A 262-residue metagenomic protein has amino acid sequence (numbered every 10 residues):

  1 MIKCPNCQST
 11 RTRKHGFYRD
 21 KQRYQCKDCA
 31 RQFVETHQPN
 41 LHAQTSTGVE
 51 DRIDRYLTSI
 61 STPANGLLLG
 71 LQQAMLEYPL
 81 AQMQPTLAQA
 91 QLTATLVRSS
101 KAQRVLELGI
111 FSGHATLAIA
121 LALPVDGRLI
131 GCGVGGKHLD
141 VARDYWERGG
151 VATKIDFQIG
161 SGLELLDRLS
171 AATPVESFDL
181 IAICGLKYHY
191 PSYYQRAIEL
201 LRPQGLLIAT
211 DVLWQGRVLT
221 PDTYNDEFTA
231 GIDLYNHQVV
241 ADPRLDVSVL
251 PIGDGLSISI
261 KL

Functional and structural regions predicted by a protein language model:
M1-A43, T47: Residue-level recognition of single "structural anchor" positions that define or cap local secondary structure
A43-L180, K187-I208, V212-L262: A short alpha-helical cap/connector motif
